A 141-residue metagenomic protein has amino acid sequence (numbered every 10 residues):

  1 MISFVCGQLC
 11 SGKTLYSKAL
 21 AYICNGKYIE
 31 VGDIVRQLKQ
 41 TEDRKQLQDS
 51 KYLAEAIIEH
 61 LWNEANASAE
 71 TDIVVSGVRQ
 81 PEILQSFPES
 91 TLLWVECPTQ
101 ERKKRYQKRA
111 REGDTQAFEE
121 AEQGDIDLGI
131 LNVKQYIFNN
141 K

Functional and structural regions predicted by a protein language model:
Q8: P-loop (Walker A) phosphate-binding loop of NTP-binding proteins
S11: ATP-binding Walker
T14: Walker A/P-loop
I23-V74, V78-S86: ATP-dependent small-molecule kinase phosphotransfer cores that center on conserved nucleotide phosphate-binding segments
S76-G77, F87-A110: Conserved phosphate-donor/acceptor-positioning beta-strand/loop module used by diverse small-molecule
Q107-K141: Small-molecule kinase domains that catalyze NTP-dependent phosphoryl transfer to phosphate-bearing small molecules
